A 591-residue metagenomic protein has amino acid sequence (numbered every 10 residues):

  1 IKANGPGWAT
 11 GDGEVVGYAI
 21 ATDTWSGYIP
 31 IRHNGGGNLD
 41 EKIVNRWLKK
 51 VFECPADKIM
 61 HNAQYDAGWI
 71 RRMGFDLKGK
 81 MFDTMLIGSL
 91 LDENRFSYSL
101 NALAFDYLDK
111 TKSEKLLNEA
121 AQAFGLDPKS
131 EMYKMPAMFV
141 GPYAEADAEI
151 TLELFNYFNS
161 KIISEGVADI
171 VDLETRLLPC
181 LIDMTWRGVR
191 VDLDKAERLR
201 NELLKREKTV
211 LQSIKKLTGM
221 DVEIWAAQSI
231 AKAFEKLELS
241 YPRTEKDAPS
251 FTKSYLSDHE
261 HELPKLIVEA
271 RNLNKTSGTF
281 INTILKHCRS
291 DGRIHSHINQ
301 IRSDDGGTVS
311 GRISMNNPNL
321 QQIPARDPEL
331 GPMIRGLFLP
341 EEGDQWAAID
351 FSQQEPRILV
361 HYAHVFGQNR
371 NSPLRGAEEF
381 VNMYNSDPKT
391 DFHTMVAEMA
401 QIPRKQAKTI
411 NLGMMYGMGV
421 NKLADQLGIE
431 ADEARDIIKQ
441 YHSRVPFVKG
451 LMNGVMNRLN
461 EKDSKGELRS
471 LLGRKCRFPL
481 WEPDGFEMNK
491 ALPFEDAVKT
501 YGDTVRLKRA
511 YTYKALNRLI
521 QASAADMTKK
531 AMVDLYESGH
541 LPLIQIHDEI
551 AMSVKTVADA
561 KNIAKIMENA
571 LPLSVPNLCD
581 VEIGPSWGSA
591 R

Functional and structural regions predicted by a protein language model:
K2-R591: Conserved catalytic core of nucleotide polymerization and phosphodiester-bond processing enzymes
